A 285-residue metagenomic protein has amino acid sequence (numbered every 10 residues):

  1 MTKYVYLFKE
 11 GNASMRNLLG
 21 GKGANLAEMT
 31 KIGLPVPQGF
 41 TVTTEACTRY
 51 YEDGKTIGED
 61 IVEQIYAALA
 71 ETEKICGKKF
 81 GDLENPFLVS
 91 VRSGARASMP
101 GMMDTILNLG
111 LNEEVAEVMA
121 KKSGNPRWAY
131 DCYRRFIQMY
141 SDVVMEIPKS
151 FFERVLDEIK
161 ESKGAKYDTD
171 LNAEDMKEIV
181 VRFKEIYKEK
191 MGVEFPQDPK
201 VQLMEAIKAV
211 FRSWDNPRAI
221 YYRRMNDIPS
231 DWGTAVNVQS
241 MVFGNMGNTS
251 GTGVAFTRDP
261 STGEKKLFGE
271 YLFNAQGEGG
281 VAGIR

Functional and structural regions predicted by a protein language model:
M1-R285: Nucleotide/phosphate-binding sheet-loop regions of phosphoryl- and nucleotidyl-transfer enzymes
